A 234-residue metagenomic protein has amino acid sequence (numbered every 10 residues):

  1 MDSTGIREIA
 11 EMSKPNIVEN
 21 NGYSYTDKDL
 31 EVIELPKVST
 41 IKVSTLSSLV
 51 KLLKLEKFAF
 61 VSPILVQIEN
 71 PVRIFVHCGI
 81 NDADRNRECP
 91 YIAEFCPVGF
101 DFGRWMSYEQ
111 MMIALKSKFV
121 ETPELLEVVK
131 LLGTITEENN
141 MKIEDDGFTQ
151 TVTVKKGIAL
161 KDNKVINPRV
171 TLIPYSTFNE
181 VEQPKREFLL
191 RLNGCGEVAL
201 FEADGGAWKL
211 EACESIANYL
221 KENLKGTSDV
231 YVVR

Functional and structural regions predicted by a protein language model:
M1-G79, V230-R234: An N-terminally focused, membrane-permeabilizing/fusogenic/translocator signature enriched in pore-forming
D2, L35-K42, D101-R104, Y108 (+3 more regions): Intrinsic-disorder-associated interaction segments
I6-I9, L49, M111, L115 (+4 more regions): Generic structural signal of hydrophobic/aromatic residues within well-ordered alpha-helices of folded domains
E8, Y25, D82, F102 (+6 more regions): Polar low-complexity intrinsically disordered regions enriched in Ser/Thr and small residues
S13-N16, L53-E56, F119-T122, T136-N139 (+2 more regions): Short, flexible helical or helix-coil boundary motifs
S48-P71, V76-G99, M141-V198: Amphipathic, membrane-active segments
F100-T151: Membrane-inserting effector segments that mediate pore formation, membrane fusion, or transient membrane insertion
V181-R234: Long, compositionally biased interface segments
